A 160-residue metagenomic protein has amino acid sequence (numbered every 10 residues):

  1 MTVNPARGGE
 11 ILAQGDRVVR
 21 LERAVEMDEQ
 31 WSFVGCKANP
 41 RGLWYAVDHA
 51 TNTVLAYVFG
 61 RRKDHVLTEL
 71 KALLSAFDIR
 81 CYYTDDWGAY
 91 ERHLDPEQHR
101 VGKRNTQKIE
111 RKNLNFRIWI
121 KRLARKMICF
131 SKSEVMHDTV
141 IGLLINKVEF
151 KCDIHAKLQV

Functional and structural regions predicted by a protein language model:
M1-V160: Residue-level recognition of single "structural anchor" positions that define or cap local secondary structure
